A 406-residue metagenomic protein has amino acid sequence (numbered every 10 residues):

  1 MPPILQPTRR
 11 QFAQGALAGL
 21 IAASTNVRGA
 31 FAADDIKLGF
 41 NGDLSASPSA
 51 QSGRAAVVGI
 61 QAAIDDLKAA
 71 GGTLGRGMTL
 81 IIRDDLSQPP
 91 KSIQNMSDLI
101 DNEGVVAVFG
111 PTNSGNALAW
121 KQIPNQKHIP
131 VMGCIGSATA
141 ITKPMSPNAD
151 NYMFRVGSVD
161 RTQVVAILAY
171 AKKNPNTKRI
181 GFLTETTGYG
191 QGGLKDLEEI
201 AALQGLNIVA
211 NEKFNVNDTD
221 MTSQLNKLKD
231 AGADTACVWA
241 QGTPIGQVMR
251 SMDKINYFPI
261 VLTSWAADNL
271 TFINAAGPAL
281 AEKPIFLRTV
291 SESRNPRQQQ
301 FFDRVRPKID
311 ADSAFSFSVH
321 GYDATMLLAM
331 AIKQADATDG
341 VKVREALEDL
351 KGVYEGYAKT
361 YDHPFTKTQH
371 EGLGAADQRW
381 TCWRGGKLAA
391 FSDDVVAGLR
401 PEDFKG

Functional and structural regions predicted by a protein language model:
P2-G15, F31-G406: Extracytosolic ligand-binding ectodomains
L17-I21: Hydrophobic helical h-region of N-terminal Sec-dependent signal peptides in bacterial secretory/periplasmic proteins
A22-G29: C-terminal segment of classical bacterial N-terminal signal peptides
